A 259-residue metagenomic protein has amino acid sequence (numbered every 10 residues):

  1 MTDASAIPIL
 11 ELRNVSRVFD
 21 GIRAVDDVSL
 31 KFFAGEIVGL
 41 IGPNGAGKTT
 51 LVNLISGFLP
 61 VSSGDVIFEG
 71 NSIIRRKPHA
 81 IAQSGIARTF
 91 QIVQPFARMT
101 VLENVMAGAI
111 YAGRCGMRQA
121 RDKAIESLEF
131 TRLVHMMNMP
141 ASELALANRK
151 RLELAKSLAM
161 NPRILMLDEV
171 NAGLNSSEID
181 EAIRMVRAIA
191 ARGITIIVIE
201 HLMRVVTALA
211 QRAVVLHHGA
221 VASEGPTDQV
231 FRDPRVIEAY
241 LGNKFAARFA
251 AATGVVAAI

Functional and structural regions predicted by a protein language model:
T2-I259: Glycine-rich phosphate-binding loops of nucleotide-dependent enzymes
